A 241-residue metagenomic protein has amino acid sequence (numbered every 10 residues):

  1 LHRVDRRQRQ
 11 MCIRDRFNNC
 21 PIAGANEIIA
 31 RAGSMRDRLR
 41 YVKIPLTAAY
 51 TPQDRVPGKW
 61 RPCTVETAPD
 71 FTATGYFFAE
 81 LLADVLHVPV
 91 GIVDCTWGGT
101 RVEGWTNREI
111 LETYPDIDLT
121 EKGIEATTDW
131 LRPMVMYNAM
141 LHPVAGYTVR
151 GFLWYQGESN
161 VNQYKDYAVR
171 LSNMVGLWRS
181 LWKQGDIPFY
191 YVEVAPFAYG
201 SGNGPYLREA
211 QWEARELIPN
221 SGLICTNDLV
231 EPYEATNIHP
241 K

Functional and structural regions predicted by a protein language model:
L1-R9, I13: Single conserved hydrophobic/aromatic residue that forms the stacking wall/gate of nucleotide- or nucleobase-binding
D15-D37, L46-P52, V56-G58, C63-K241: Catalytic-domain carbohydrate-binding cleft regions of carbohydrate-active enzymes
